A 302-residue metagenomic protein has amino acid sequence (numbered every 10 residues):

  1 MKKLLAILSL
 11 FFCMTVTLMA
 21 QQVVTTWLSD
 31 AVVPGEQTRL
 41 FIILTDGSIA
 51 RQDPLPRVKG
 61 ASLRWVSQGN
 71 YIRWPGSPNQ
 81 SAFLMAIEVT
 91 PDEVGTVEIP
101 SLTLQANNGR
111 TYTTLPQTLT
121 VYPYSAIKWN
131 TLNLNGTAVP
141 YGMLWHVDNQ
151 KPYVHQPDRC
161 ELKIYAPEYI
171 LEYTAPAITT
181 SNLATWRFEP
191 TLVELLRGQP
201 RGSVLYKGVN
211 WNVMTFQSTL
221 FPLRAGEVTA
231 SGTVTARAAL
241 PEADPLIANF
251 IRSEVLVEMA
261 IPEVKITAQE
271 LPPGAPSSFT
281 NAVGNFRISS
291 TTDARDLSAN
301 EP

Functional and structural regions predicted by a protein language model:
L4-T15: Sec-dependent N-terminal signal peptides
A20-P302: Surface-exposed interaction/ligand-binding surfaces
